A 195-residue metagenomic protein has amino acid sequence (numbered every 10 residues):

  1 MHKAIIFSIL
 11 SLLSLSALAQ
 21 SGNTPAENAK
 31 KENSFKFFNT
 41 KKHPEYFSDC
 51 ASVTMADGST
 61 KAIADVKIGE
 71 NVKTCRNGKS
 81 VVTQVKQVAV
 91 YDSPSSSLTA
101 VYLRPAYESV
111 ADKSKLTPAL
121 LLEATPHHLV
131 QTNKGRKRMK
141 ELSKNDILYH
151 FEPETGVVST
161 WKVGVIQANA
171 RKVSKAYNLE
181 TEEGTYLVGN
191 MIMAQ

Functional and structural regions predicted by a protein language model:
M1-A4: Positively charged n-region of N-terminal signal peptides that target proteins for export
S14-S16: N-terminal signal peptide c-region/cleavage motif recognized by signal peptidases
Q20-Q195: HINT superfamily self-processing domains
